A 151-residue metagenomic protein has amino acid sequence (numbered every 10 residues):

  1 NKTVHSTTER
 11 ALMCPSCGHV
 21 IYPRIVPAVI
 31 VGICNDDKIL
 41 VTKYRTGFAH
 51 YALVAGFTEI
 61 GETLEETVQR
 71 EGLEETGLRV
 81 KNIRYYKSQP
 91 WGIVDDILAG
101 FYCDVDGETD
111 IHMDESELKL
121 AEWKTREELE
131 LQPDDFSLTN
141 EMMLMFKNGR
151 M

Functional and structural regions predicted by a protein language model:
N1-K2, G18: Cys/His-coordinated zinc-binding microdomains
T8-L53, F57, R79-Y85, C103-G107: N-terminal strand-loop-strand
V29, A99, K119: Change "...and in nucleic-acid phosphodiester-cleaving endonucleases..." to "...and in nucleic-acid processing enzymes
F48-Y51, D114-M151: Nudix hydrolase/Nudix homology domain
T63-L64: N-terminal phosphate-binding loop and adjacent alpha-helix
V68, G72: Hydrophobic alpha-helical positions that pack around
Q89-H112: Active-site-adjacent beta-strand/loop module that shapes the phosphate/pyrophosphate-binding cleft
